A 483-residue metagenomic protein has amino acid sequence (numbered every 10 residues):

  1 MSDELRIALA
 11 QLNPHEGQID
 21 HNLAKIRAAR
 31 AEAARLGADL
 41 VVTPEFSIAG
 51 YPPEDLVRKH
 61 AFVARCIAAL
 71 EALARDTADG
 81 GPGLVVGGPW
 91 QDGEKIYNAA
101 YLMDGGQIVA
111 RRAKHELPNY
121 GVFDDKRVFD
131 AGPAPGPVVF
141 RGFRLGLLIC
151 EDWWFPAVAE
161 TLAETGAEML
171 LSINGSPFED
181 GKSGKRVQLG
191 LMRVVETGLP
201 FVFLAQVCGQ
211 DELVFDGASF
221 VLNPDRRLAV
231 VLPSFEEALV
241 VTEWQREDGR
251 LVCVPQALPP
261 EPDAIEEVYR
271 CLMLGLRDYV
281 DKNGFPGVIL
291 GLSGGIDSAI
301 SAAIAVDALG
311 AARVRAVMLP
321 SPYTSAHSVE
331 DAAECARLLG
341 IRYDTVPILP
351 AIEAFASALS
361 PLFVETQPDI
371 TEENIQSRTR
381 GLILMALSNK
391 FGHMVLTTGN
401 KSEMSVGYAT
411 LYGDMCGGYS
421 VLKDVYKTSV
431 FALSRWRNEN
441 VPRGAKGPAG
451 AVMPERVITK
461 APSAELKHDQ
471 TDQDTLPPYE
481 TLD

Functional and structural regions predicted by a protein language model:
M1-G291, A302-A311, M318, Y343: Enzyme catalytic cores with a strong preference for nitrogen-chemistry domains
N22, V139-R141, G198, P224 (+2 more regions): ATP/NTP-dependent adenylation/nucleotidyl-transfer catalytic domains that generate, transfer, or process NMP-activated
F46, W153, S298, K401-M404: Generic detector of well-ordered alpha-helical packing
